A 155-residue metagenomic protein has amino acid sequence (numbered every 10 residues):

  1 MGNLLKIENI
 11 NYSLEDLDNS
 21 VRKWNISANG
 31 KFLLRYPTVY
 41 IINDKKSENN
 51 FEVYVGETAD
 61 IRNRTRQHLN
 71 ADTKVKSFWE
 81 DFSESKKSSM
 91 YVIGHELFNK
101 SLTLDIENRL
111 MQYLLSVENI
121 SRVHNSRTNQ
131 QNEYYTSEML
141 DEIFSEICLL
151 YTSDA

Functional and structural regions predicted by a protein language model:
L4-I26: N-terminal, Lys/Arg-enriched amphipathic/low-complexity engagement segments that precede the first folded domain
G30-Y36, K46-E48: A short catalytic or substrate-binding loop motif that flags glycine-/basic-rich loops and adjacent residues that bind
Y40-I42, F51-A59: GIY-YIG nuclease signature motif recognition
V53, G94-L102, N132-Y135, M139: Conserved aromatic-histidine-acidic binding/catalytic patches
I61-R109, Y113: Conserved short loop/helix modules at catalytic or binding sites in compact beta-alpha or helix-hairpin-helix contexts
L102-T128, Y135: Domain-level recognition of nuclease-like catalytic cores that cleave nucleotide substrates
S137-L150: Long, charge-rich alpha-helical interaction segments
Y151-A155: Conserved small/polar residues in nucleotide/adenosyl-binding loops
